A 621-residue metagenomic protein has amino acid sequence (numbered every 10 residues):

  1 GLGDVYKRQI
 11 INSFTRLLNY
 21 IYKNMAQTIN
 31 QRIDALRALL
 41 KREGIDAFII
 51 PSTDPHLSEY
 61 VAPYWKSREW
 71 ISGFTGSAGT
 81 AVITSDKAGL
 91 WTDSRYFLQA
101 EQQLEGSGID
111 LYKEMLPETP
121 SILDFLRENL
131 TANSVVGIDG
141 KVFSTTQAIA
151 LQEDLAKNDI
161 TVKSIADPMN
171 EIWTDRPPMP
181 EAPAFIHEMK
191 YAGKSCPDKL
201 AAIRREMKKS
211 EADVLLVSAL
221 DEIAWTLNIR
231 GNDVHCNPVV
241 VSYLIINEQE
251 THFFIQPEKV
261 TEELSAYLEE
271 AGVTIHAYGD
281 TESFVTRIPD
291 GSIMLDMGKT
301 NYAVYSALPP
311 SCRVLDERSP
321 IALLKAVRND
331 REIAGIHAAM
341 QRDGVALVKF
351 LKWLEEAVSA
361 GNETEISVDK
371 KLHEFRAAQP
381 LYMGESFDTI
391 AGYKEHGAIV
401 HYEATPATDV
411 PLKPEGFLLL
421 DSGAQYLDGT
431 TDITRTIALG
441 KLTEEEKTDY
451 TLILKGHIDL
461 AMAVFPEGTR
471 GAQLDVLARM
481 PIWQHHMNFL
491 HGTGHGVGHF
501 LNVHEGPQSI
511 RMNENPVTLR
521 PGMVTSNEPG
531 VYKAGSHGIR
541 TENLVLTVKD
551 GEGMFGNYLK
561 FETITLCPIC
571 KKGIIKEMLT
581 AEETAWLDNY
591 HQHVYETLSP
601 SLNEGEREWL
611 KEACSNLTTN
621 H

Functional and structural regions predicted by a protein language model:
G1-Y6: Short, small-residue-biased leader/transition segments that mark boundaries at the very start of proteins
K7-N24: Short, Lys/Arg-enriched N-terminal segments with co-localized hydrophobic residues within the first ~10-30 amino acids
I21-H621: Active-site neighborhoods and metal-handling regions in enzymes and metal-associated proteins
